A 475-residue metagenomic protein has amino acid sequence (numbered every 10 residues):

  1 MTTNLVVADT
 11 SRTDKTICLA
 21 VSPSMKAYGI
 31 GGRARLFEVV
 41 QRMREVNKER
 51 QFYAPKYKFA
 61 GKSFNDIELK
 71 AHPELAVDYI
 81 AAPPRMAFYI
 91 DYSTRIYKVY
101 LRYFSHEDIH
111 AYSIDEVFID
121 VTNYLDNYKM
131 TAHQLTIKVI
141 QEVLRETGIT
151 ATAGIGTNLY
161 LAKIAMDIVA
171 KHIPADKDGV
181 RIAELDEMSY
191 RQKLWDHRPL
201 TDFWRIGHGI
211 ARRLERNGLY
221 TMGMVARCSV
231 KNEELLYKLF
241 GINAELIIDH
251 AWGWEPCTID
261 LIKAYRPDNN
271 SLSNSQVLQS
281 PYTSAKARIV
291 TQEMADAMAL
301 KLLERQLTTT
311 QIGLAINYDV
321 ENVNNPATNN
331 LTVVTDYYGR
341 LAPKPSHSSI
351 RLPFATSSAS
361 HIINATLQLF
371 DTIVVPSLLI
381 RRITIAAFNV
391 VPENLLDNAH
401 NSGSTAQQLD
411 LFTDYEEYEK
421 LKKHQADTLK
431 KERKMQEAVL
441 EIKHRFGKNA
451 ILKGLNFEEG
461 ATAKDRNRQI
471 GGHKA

Functional and structural regions predicted by a protein language model:
M1-D249, P256-I259, E416-A475: Gly/Gly-Pro- and Ser/Thr-rich, intrinsically disordered tail segments characteristic of DNA damage-repair and tolerance
T3, A151, T310-I312, I383 (+1 more regions): Change "...and in nucleic-acid phosphodiester-cleaving endonucleases..." to "...and in nucleic-acid processing enzymes
S11-K15, D319-V323, V390-N394: Short, charged/polar surface micro-motifs in flexible loops or helix N-caps
R44, A60, F64-N65, N269 (+5 more regions): Intrinsic-disorder/low-complexity regions
H106, K177, D186, Q192-R198 (+7 more regions): Short, functionally important structural connectors and interaction interfaces within domains
T157-Y160, H250-W254, T308-V320, L379-P392 (+1 more regions): A glycine-rich phosphate-binding loop feature that marks nucleotide/adenosyl-phosphate handling sites
D202, R212-I380, H400: DNA-contacting surface of Y-family translesion DNA polymerases
L341-A475: Acidic, metal-coordinating catalytic segment for phosphate/diphosphate chemistry, firing primarily on the Nudix
